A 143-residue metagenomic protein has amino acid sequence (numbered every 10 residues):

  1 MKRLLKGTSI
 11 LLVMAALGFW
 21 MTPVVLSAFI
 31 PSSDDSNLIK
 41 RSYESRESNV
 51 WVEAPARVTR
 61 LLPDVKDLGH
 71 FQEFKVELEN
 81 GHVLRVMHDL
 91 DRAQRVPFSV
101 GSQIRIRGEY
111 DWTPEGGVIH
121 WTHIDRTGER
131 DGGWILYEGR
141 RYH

Functional and structural regions predicted by a protein language model:
L4-I10, M14-H143: OB-fold and OB-like single-stranded nucleic-acid-recognition modules and their adjacent interaction interfaces
